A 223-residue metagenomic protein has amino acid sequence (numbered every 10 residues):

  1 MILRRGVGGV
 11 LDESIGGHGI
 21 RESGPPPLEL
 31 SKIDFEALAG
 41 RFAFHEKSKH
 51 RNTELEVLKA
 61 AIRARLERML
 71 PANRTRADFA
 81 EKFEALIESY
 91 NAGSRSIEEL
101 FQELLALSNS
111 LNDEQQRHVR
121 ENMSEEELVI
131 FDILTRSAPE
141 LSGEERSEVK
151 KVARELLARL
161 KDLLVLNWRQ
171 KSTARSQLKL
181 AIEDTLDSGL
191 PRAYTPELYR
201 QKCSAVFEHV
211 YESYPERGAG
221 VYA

Functional and structural regions predicted by a protein language model:
M1-A223: Catalytic cores and motor modules of nucleic-acid processing enzymes
